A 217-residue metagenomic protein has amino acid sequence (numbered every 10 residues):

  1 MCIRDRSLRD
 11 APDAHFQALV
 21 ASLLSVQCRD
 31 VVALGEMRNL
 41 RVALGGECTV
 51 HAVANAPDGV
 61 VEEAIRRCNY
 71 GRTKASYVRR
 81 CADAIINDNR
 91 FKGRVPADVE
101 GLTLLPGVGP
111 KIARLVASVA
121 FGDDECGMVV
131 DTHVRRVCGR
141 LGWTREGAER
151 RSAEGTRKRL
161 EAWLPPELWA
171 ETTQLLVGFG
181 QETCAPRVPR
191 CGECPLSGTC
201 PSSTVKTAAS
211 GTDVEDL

Functional and structural regions predicted by a protein language model:
M1: Phosphate/diphosphate ligand-binding glycine-rich loop within oxidoreductases
R4-L217: Catalytic cores of DNA base-excision repair glycosylases
